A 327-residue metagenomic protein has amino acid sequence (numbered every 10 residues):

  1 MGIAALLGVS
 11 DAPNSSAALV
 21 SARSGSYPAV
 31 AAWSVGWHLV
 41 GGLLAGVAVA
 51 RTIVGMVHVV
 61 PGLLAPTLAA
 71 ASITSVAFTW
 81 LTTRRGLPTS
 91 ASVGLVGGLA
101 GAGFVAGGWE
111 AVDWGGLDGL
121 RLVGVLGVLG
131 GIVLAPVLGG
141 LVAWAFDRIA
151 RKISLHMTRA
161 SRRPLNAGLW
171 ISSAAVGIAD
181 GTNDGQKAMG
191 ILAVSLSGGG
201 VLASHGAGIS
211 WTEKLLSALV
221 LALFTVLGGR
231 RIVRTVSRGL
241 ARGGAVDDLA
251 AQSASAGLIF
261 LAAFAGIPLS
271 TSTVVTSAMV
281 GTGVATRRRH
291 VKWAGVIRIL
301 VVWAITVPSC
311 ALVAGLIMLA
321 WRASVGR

Functional and structural regions predicted by a protein language model:
M1-R327: Multi-pass alpha-helical transmembrane bundle typical of ion/small-solute transporters and intramembrane aspartyl
